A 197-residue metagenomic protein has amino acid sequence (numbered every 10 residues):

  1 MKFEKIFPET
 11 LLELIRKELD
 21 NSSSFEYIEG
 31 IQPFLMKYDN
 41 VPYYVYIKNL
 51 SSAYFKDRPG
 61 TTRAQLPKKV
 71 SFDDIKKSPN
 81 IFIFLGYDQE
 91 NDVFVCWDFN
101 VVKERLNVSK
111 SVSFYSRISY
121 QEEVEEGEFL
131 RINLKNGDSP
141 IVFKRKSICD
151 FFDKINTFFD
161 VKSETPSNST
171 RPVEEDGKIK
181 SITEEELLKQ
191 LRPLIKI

Functional and structural regions predicted by a protein language model:
M1-I197: Intrinsically disordered, charged low-complexity linkers and terminal tails that flank or connect structured domains
